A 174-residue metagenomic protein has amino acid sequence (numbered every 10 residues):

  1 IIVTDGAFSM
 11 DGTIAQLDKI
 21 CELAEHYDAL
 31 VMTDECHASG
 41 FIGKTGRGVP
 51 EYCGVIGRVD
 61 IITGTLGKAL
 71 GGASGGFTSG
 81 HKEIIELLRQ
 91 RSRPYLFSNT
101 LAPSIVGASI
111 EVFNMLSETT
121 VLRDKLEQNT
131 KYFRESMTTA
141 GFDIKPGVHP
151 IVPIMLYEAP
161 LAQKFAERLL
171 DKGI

Functional and structural regions predicted by a protein language model:
I1-T33: Active-site phosphate-binding strand-loop segment of PLP-dependent enzymes
I2-T4, V31-E35, T63-G64, F97 (+1 more regions): General beta-strand structural signal in soluble alpha/beta enzymes
G6-D11, A38-F41, Y95-L96, I154: Short, small-residue-enriched loops and turns at beta-alpha junctions that line or gate enzyme active sites
A15, D124-F133, T138-K172: Conserved PLP-binding catalytic core of the aspartate aminotransferase-like
T45, E51-L87: Active-site PLP attachment segment
L70-M137, F142-K145: PLP-dependent aminotransferase class I/II
L96, D171-I174: A common structural junction motif
